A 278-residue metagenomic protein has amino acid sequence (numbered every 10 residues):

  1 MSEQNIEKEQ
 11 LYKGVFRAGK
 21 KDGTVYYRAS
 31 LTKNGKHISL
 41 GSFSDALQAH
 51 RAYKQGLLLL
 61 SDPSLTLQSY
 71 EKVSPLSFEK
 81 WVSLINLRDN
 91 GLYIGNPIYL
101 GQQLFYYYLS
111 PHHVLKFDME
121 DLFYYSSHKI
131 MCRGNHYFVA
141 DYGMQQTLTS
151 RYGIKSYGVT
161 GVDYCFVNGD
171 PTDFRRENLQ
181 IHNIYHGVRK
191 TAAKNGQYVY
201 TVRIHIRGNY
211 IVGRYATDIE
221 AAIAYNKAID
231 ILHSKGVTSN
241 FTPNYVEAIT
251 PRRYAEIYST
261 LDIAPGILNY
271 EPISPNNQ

Functional and structural regions predicted by a protein language model:
M1-Q278: Boundary-flanking segments of nucleic-acid-binding domains in nuclear regulatory proteins
